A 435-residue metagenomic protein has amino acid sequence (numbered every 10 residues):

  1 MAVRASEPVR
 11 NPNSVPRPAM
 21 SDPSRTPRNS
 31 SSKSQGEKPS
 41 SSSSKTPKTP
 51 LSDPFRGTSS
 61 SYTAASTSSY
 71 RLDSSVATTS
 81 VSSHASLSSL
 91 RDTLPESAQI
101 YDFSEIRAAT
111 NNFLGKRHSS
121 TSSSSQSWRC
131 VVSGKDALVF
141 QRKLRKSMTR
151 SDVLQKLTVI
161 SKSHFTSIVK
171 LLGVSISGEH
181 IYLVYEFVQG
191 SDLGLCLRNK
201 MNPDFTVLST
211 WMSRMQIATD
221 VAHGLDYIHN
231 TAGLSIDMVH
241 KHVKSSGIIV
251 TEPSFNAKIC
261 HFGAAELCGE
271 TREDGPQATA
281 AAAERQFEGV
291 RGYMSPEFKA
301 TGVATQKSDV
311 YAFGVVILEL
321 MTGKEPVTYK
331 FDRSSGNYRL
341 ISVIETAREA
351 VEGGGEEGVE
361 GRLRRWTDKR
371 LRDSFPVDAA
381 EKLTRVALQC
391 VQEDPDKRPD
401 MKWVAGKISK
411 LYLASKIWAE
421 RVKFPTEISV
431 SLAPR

Functional and structural regions predicted by a protein language model:
S123-K146: Glycine-rich ATP phosphate-binding loop
K170-I181, Q189-G190: Short beta-strand micro-motifs within the conserved protein kinase catalytic domain, predominantly in the N-lobe
V188-D204, E325: Structural motif in protein kinase domains
K244-T301, K330: Activation segment/activation loop of eukaryotic-type protein kinase catalytic domains
D309: Conserved catalytic-loop aspartate of Hanks-type protein kinases
V343-E393: C-terminal lobe substrate-recognition/regulatory segment of protein kinase catalytic domains
V391-W403: A conserved short helix/loop substructure at the end of the activation segment of eukaryotic-like protein kinase domains
